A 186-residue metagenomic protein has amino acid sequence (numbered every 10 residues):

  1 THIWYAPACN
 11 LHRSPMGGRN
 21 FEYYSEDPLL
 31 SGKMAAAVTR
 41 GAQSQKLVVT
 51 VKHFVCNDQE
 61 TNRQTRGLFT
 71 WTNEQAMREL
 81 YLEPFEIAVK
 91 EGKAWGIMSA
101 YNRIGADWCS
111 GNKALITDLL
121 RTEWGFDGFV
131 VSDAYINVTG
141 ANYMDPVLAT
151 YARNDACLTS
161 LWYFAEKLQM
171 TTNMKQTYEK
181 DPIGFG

Functional and structural regions predicted by a protein language model:
T1-G186: Glycoside hydrolase catalytic-domain context in secreted enzymes
